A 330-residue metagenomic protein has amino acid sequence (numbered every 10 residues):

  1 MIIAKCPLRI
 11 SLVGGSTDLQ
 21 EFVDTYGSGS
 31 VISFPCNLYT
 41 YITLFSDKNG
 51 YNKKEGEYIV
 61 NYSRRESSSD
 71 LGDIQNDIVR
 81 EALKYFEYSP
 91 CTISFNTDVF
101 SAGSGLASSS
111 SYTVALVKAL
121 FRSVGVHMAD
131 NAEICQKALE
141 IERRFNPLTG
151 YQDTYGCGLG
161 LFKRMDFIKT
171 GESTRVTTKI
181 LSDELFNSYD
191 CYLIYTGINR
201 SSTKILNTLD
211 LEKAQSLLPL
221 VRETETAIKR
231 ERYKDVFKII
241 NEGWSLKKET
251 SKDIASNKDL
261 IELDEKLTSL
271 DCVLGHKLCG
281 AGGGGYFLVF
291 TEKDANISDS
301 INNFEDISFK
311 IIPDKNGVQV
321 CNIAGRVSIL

Functional and structural regions predicted by a protein language model:
M1-V13, D18-D24, S33-F34, Y41-E87 (+4 more regions): C-terminal nucleotide
G29, G284-G285: Glycine-centered small-residue motifs that form tight turns and secondary-structure capping sites at repeat-unit
S68-G72, G103-S110: Short gly/ser-rich anion-binding loops that grip negatively charged ligand groups
K84-S104, K137: Glycine- and acidic-rich phosphate- and metal-coordinating loops
S94-N96, A119, F309: General small-molecule cofactor/ligand-binding pocket signal
G105-H127: DPxDG-like acidic metal-binding loop motif
A132-I134: Short, charged, amphipathic alpha-helices and their helix-cap/turn boundaries
